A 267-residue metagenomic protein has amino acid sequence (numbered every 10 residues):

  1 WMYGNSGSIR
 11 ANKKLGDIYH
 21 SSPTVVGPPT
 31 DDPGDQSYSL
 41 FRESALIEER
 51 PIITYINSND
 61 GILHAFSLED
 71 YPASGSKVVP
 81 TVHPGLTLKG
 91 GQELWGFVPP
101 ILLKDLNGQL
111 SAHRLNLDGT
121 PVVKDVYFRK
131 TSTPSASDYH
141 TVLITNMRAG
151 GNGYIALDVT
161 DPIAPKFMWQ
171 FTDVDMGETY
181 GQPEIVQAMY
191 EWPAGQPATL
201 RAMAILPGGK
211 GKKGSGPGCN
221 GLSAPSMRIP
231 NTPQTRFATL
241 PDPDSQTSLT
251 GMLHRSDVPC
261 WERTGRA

Functional and structural regions predicted by a protein language model:
W1-A267: A fold-level detector for beta-propeller and closely related beta-sheet-rich head/sensor domains
